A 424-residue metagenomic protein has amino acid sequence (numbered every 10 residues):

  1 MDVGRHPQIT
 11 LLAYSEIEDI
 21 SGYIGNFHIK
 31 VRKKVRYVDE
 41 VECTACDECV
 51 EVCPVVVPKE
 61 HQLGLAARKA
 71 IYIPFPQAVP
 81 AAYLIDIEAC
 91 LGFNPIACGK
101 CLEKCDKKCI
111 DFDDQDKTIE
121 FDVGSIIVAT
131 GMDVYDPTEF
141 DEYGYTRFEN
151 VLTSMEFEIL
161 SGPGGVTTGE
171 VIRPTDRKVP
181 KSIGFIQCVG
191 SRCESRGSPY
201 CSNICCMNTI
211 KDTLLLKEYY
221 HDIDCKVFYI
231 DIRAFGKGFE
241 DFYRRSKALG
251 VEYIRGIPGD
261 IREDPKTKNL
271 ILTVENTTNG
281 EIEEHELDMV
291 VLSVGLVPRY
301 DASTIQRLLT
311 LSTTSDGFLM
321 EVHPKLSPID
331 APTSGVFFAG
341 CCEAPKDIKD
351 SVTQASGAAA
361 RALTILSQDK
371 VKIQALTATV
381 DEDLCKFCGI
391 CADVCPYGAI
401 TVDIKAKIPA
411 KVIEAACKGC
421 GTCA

Functional and structural regions predicted by a protein language model:
M1-A424: Residues forming the flavin
